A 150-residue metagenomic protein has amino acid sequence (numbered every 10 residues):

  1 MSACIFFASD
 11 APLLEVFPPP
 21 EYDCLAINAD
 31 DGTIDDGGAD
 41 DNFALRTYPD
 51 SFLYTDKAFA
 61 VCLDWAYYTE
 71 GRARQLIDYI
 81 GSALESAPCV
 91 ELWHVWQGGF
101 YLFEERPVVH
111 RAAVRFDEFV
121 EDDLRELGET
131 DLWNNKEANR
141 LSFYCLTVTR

Functional and structural regions predicted by a protein language model:
M1-R150: Structured alpha/beta or helical-core interaction and ligand-binding surfaces enriched in interleaved
